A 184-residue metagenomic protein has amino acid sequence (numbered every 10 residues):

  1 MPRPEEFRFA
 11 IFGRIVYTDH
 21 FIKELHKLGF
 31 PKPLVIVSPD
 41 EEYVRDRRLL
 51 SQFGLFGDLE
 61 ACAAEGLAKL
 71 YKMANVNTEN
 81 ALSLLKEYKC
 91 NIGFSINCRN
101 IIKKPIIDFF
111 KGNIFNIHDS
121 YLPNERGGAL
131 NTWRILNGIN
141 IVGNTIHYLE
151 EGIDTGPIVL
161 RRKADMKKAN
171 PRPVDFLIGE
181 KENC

Functional and structural regions predicted by a protein language model:
R3-R8, Y17, I92-C184: Donor/substrate-binding cores of folate-linked one-carbon enzymes
F7-F30: N-terminal beta1-alpha1 ligand-phosphate binding loop
P33-D40: Short internal beta-strands
E41-A64: N-terminal beta-loop-helix "entrance" segment that forms/cooperates in small-molecule cofactor or anionic ligand
F53-G57, K69-A81: Glycine-rich, highly charged phosphate/nucleotide-binding loops
E79-K89: Short amphipathic alpha-helix with an adjacent loop that forms part of the alpha/beta core around
